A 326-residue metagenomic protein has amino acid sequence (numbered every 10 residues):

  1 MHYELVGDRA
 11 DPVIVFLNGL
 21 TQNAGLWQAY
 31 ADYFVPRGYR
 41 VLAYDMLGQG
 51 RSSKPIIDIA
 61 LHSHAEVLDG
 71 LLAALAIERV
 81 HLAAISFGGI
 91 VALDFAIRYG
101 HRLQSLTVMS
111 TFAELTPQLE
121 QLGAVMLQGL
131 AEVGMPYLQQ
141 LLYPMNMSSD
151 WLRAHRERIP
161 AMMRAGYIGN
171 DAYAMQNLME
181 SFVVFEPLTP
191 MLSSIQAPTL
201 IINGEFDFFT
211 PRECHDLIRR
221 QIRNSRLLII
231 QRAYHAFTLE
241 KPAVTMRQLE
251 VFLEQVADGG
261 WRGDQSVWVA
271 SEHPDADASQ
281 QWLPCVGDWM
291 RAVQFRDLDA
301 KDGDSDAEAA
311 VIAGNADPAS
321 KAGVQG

Functional and structural regions predicted by a protein language model:
E4-R51: Conserved HGGG/HGGXW glycine-rich cap/lid loop of the alpha/beta-hydrolase fold
P36, L42-A83: Active-site loop/oxyanion-hole signature of alpha/beta-hydrolase fold enzymes
A84, G88, A92: Gly/Ala-rich beta-loop-alpha elbow adjacent to hydrolase catalytic centers
I97-R98, Q104-V133: Flexible "cap/lid" loop of the alpha/beta hydrolase fold
P117-Q121, M135-S193: Conserved alpha/beta-hydrolase catalytic His-Asp/Glu region
I195, I201-N203: Short beta-strand/loop motif that positions the catalytic acidic residue of the alpha/beta-hydrolase fold
E205-T210: Acidic catalytic loop of the alpha/beta-hydrolase fold
A233-M246, G263-D264, W268-A270: Catalytic histidine-centered segment of alpha/beta-hydrolase-like enzymes
